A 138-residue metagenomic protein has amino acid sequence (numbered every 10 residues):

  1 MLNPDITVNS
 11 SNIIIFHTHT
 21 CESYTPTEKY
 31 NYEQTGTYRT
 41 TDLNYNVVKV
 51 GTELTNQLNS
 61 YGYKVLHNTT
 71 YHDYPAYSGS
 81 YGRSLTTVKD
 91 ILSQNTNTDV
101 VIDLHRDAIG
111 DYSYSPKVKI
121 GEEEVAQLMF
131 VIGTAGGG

Functional and structural regions predicted by a protein language model:
M1-N97, I109-S113: N-terminal catalytic or cofactor-binding beta/alpha core of small enzyme domains
I13, V100, L128: Residue-level detector of short, conserved catalytic/binding motifs and their immediate flanks
Q34-T37, I109-G138: A short, glycine/acidic-enriched catalytic loop
N68, D99-H105, V131: Short, conserved beta-strand edge motifs with alternating hydrophobic and charged residues
I91-N95, L104, G133: Short hydrophobic alpha-helical module
